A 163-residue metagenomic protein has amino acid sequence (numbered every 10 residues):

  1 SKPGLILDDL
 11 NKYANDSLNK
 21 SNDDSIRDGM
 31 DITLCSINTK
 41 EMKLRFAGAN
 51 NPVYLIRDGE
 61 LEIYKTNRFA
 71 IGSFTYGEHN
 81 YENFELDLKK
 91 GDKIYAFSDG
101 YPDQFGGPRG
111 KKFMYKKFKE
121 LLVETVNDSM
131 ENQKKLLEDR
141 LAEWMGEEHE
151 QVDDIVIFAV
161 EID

Functional and structural regions predicted by a protein language model:
S1-D163: Conserved subregion of the PPM/PP2C metallophosphatase catalytic domain
